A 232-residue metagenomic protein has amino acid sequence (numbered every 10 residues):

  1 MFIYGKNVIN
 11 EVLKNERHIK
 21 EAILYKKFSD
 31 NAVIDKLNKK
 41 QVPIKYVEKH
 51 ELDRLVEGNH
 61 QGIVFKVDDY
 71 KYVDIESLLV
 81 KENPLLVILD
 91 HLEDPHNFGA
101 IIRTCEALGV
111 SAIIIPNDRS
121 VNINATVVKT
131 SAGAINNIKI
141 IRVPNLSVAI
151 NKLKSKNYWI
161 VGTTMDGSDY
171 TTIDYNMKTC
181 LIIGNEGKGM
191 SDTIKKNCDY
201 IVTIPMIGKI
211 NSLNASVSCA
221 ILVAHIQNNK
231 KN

Functional and structural regions predicted by a protein language model:
M1-S77: N-terminal positively charged helical leader segments and presequences
N15-E16, A107, K129-A134, K196-N232: Structured adenosyl-cofactor binding patch, chiefly the S-adenosyl-L-methionine
K27-S29, K49-L52, D118-S120, E186-K188 (+1 more regions): Short, acidic/turn-prone active-site loops that include or flank metal/cofactor- and phosphate-binding residues
I44-E48, K139-S147, V202: Short acidic-hydrophobic, aromatic-tinged amphipathic segments that line or gate anion-handling sites
H50-L55, Y72-V73, L146-I150, S168-Y170 (+1 more regions): A short acidic, often aromatic-flanked loop/helix-cap motif at beta-alpha or helix-coil junctions that lines enzyme
K81-S168: RNA substrate-binding interface of SAM-dependent RNA methyltransferases
V161-N214: Active-site/ligand-binding-proximal alpha/beta "capping" segment
